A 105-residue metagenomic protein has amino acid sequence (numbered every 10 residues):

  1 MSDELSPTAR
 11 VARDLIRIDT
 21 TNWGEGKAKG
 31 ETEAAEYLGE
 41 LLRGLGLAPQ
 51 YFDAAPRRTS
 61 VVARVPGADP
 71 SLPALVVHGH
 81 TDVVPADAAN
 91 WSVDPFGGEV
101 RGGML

Functional and structural regions predicted by a protein language model:
S2-L105: Acidic/His- and Gly-rich active-site-bordering loop/insert found across diverse amide/peptide-bond hydrolases
